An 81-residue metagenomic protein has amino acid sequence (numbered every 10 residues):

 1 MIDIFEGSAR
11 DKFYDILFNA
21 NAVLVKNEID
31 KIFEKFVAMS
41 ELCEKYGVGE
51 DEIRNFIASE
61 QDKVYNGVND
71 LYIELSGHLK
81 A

Functional and structural regions predicted by a protein language model:
D3-N55: Long, leucine- and charge-enriched amphipathic alpha-helices that form heptad-repeat coiled-coil/leucine-zipper-like
D51-A81: Charged low-complexity stretches with an acidic bias
